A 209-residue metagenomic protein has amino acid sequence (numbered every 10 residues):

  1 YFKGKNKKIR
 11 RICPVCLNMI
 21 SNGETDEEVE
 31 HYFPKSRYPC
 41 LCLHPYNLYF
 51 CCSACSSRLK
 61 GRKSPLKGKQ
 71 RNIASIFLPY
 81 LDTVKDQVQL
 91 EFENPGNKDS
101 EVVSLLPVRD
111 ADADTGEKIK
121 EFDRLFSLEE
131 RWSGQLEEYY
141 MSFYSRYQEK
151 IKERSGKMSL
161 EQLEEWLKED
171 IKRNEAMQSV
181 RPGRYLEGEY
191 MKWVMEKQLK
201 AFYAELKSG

Functional and structural regions predicted by a protein language model:
Y1-I12, R37-L43: Short, charged surface segments at domain edges that flank catalytic/cofactor-binding sites
G4-I9, L66-R71, P95-E101, R109-K120 (+1 more regions): Intrinsically disordered, low-complexity coil segments
R10, P45-N47, Q87: Extracellular structured ligand-interaction cores
C13-C16, C52-C55: Short cysteine-rich clusters marking metal-coordination/redox-active sites
L17-N47, K63-A74: Histidine-centered nuclease catalytic patch
D26, Q87, V102: A residue-level signal for beta-strand positions that form part of recognition/binding surfaces within mature
L41-L43, S57-D99: Polybasic, low-complexity binding patches
S104-G209: C-terminal, charged low-complexity interaction regions
